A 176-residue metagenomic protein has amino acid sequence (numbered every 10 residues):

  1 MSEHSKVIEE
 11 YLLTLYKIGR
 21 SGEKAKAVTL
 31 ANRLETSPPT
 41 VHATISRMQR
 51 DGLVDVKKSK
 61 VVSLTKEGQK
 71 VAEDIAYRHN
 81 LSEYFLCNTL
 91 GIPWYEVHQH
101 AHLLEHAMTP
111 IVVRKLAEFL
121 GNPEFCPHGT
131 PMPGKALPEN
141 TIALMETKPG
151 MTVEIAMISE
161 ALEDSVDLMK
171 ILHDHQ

Functional and structural regions predicted by a protein language model:
M1-L12, G134-K135, M145-P149: Short alpha-helical segments that sit at the start of domains
S2-T36: N-terminal helix-turn-helix DNA-binding core of bacterial DNA-binding proteins
P39, Y95: Key DNA-contact positions within bacterial/archaeal DNA-binding proteins
I45-S46: Short, hydrophobic-biased segments on the C-terminal half of alpha helices that form "recognition helices"
Q49-K57: A short, conserved structural fragment
K60-H79: Basic, amphipathic "hinge/linker" alpha-helix immediately C-terminal to the N-terminal HTH DNA-binding motif
H106-Q176: Mid-protein regulatory/catalytic core that forms ligand/cofactor-binding pockets and protein-protein interaction
